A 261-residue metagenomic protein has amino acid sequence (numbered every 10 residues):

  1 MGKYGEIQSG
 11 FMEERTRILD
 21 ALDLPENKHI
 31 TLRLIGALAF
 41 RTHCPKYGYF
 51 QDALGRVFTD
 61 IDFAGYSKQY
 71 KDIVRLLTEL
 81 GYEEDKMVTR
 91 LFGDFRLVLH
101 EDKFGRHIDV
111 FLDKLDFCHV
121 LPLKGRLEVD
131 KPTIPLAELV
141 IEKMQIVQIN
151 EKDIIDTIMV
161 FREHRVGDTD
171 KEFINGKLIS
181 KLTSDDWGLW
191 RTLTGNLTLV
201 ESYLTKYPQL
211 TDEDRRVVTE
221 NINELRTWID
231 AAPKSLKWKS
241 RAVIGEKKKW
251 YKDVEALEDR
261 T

Functional and structural regions predicted by a protein language model:
M1-L22: N-terminal regions immediately upstream of nucleotidyltransferase
L19-V74, I134-P135, V243-E246, W250-T261: Active-site nucleotide-donor binding segment shared across nucleotidyl transfer reactions
L38, Q69, K103-G105, K114-D116 (+1 more regions): Short, flexible active-site-adjacent loop segments at beta-strand->alpha-helix junctions, enriched in small/polar
H43-P45, R96-H100, V120, K181-T183: Short, solvent-exposed polar/charged micro-motifs at secondary-structure junctions
I61, F95-L97, R106-D109, D130-P132 (+1 more regions): Generic beta-strand structural signal
V74, T78-H119: Conserved catalytic core of two-metal-ion nucleotidyltransferases
L112-T261: Catalytic cores of NTP-dependent nucleotidyl/adenyl transfer enzymes across multiple folds
